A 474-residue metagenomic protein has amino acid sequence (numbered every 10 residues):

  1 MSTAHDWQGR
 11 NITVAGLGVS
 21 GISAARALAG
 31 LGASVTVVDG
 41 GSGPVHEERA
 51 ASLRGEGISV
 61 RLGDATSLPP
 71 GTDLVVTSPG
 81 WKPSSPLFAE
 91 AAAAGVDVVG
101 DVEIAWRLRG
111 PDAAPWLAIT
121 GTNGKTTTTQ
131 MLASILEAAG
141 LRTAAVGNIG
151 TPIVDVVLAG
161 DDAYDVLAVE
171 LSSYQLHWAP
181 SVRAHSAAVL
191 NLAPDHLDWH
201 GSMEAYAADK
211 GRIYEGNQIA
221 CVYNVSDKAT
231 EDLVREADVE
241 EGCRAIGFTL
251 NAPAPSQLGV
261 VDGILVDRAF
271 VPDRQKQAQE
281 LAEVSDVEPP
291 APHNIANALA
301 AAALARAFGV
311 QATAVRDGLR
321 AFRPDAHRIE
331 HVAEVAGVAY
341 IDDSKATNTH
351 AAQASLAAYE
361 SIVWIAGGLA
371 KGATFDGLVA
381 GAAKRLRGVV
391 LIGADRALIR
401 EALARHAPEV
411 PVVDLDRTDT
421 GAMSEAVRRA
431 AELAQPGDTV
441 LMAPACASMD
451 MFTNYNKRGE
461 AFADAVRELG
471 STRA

Functional and structural regions predicted by a protein language model:
M1-G100, I104, E401, L469-T472: N-terminal leader/targeting and accessory segments in enzymes
T3-N11, S23-L31, A113, E280-L386 (+1 more regions): Nucleotide phosphate-binding/pyrophosphate-handling subdomain across enzymes that bind or process nucleotide phosphates
G16, L28, V75, I119 (+13 more regions): Residue-level signal for inorganic ion chemistry
A29-G30, L68-P70, P79-E241, Y359 (+2 more regions): Phosphate-binding loop of NTP-binding sites
S34-D39, A144-A145, A168, G247 (+1 more regions): Short beta-strand "acidic-cap" motif of Rossmann-like dinucleotide-binding folds
S34-G41, V222-V225, I365-A366, R385-A394: Short internal beta-strands
D39-G41, L62-D64, V99-I104, V146-G147 (+5 more regions): Beta-strand->loop->alpha-helix junctions that form or flank phosphate-binding loops in nucleotide-handling enzymes
R49-I58, D376-D438, R473-A474: C-terminal helical cap/extension that packs against the catalytic core of soluble nucleotide-cofactor enzymes
